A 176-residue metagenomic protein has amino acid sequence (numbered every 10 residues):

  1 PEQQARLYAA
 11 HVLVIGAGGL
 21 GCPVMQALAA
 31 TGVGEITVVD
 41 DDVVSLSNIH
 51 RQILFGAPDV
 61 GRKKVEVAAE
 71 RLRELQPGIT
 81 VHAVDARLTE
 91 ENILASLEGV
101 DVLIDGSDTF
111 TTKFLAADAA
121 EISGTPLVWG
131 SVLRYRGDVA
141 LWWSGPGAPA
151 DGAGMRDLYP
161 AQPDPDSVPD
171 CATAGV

Functional and structural regions predicted by a protein language model:
P1-V176: Adenine nucleotide-associated cytosolic modules
